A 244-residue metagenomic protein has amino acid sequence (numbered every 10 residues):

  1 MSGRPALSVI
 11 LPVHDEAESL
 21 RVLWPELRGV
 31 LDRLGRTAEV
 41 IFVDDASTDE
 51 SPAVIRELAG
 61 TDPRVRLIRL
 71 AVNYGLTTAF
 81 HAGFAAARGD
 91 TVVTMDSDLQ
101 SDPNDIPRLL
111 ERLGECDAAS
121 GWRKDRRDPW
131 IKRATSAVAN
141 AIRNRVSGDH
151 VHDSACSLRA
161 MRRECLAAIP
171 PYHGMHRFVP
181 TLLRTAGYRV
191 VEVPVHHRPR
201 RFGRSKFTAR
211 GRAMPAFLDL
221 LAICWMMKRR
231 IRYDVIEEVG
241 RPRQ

Functional and structural regions predicted by a protein language model:
M1-A6, G148-D149, Y172-Q244: Hydrophobic helical membrane-anchoring modules
M1-D128, E164-A167, T181, T185 (+3 more regions): Structured catalytic core of nucleotide-sugar glycosyltransferases
L23, A134-V138, A213: Hydrophobic/aromatic residues within well-ordered alpha-helical segments
P52, T77, I106, D128 (+3 more regions): Short, structured helix-loop boundary elements
L70, R127, S147, S154 (+4 more regions): Glycine-rich, flexible loop/turn motifs
N73, T78, P129-S136, C156 (+2 more regions): Short-chain dehydrogenase/reductase
C116-A167, L218-A222: Short, flexible, basic/aromatic active-site loop/helix in glycosyltransferases
